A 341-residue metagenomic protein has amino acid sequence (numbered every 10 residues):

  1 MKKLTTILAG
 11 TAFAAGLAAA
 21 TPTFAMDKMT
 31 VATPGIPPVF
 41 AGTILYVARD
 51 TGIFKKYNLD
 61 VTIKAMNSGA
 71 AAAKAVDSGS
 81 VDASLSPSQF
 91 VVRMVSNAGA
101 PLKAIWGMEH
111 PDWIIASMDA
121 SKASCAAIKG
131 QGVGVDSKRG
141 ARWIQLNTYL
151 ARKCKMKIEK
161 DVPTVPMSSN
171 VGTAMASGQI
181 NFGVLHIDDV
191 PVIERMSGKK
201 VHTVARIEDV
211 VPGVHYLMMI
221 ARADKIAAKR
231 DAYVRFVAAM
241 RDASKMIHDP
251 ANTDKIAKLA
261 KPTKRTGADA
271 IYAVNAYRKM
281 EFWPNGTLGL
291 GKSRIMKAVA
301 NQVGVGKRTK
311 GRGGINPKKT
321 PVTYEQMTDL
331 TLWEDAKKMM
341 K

Functional and structural regions predicted by a protein language model:
M1-A9: Bacterial N-terminal signal peptides that target proteins for export
A9-A19: Bacterial N-terminal signal peptides
A19-A25: Sec/Tat signal peptide C-region and signal peptidase I cleavage site
A25-S177, N181-I187, T203-I207, P212-G213: Short, glycine-/small- and polar/acidic-enriched structural segments that line small-molecule recognition paths
Y46, V92, N147, P191-E194 (+3 more regions): Predominant activation on well-ordered alpha-helical scaffold segments within soluble catalytic domains
N170-K264: Pocket-lining segment of extracytoplasmic ligand-binding domains
A227-R312: Secondary-structure end/capping motifs
V299-K341: Conserved C-terminal helix/tail region of periplasmic/extracytoplasmic solute-binding proteins
